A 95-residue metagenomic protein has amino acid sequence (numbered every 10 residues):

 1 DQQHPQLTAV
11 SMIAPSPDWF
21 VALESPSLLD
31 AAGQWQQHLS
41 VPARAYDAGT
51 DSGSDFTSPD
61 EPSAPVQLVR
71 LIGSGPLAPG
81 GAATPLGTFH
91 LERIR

Functional and structural regions predicted by a protein language model:
D1-R95: Intrinsically disordered, low-complexity segments enriched in small/polar residues
